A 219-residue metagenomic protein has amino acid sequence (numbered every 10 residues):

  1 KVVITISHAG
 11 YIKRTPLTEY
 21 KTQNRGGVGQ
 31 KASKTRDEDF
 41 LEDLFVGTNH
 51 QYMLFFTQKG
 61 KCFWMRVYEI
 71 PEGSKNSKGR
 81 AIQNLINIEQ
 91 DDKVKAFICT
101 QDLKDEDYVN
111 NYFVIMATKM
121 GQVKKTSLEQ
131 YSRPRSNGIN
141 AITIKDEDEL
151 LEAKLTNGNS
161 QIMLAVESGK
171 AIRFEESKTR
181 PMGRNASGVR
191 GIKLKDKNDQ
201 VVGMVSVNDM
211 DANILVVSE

Functional and structural regions predicted by a protein language model:
K1-E219: Short, structured "edge-of-domain" segments at secondary-structure transitions
